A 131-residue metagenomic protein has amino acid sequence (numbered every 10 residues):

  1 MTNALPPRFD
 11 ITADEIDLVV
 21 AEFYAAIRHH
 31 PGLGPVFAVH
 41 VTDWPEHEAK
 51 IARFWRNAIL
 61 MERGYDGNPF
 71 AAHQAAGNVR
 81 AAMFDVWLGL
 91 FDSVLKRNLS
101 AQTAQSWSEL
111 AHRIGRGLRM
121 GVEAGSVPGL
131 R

Functional and structural regions predicted by a protein language model:
M1-R131: Core of compact, soluble alpha-helical bundle domains
